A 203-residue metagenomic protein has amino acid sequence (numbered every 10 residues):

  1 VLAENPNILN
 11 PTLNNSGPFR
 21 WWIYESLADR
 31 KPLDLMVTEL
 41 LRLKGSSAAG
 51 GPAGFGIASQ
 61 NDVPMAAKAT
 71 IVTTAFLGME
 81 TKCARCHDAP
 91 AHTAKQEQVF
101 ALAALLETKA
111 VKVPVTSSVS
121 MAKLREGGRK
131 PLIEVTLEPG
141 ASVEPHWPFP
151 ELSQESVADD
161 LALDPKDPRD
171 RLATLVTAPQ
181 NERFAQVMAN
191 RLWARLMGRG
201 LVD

Functional and structural regions predicted by a protein language model:
V1-Q154, A158-D159, P168-D170, R183-D203: Short, structured secondary-structure elements that scaffold catalytic or ligand/cofactor-binding regions
A162: Penicillin-binding protein/beta-lactamase superfamily catalytic region
